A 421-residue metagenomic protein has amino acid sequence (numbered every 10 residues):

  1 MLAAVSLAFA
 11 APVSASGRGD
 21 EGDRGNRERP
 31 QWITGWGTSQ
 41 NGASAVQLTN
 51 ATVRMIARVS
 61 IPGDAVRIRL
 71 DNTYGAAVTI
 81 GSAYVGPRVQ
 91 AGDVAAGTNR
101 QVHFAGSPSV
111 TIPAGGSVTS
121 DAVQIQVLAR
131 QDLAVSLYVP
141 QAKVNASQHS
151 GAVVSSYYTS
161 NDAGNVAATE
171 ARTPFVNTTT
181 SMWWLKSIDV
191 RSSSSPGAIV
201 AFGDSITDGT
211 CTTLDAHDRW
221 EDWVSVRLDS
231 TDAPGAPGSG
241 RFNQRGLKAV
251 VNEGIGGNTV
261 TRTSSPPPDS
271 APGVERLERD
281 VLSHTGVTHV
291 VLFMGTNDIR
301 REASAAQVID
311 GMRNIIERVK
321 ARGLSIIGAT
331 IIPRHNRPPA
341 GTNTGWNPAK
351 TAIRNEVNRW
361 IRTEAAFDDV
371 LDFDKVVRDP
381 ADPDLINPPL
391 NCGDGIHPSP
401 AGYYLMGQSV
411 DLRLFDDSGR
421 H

Functional and structural regions predicted by a protein language model:
M1-A8: Bacterial N-terminal signal peptides
A3, V13-F202, T207-D215, G238 (+2 more regions): N-terminal secretory targeting modules
W36, R54, A83-G92, A167-A168 (+7 more regions): Conserved SGNH/GDSL esterase-like catalytic core that processes O-acyl groups on lipids and polysaccharides
D71, Y138, F202-S205, N252-N258 (+4 more regions): Active-site-proximal beta-strand/loop segments in catalytic clefts of secreted hydrolases
V226-P234, E253, D280, H284 (+4 more regions): Structured segments of extracytoplasmic/periplasmic soluble domains in secreted or envelope-associated proteins
T259, P266, I332-H421: Catalytic His-Asp segment of secreted/periplasmic serine-dependent ester chemistry enzymes
F293-R300, I315-R354: Active-site segments of SGNH/GDSL-like serine hydrolases that catalyze O-acetyl group transfer/hydrolysis on lipids
